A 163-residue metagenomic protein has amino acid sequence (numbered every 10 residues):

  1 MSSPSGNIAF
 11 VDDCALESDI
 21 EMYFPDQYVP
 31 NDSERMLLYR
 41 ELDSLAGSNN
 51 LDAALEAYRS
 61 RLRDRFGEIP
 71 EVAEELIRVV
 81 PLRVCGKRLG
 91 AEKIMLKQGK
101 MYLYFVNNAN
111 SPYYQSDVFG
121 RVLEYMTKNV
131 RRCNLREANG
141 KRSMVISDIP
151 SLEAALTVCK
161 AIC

Functional and structural regions predicted by a protein language model:
M1-C163: Accessory helical-bundle/CTD segments and flexible terminal tails appended to RecA-like ATPase motors
